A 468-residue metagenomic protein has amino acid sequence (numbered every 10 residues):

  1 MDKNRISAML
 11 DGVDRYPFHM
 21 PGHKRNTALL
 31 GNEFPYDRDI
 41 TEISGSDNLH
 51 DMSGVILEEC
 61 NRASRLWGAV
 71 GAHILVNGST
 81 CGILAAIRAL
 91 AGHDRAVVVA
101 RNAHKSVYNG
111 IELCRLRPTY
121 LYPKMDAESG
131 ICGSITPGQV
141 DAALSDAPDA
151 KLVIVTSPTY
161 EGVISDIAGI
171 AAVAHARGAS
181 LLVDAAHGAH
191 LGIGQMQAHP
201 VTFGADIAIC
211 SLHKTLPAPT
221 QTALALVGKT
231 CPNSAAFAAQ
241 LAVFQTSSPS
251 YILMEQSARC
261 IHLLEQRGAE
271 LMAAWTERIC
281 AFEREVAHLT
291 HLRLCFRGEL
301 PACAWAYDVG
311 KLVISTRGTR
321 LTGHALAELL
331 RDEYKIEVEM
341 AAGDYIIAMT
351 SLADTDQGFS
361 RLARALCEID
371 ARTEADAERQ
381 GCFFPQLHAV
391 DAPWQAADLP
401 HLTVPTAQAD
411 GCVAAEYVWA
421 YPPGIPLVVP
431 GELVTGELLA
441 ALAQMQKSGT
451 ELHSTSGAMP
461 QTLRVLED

Functional and structural regions predicted by a protein language model:
M1-G54: N-terminal "arm"/small-domain region of PLP-dependent enzymes with the aminotransferase-like
R5-A8, L29-L30, L66-A69, S79-G298: Conserved PLP-enzyme active-site core in the AAT-like
P35-S79: Conserved N-terminal alpha-helix of the aminotransferase class I/II PLP-enzyme fold
S46, H73-L75, V153-T156, V313 (+1 more regions): Short glycine-rich or small-residue beta-strand-to-loop segments that form or flank ligand, phosphate, metal/Fe-S
H50-L57, T80, S134-G138, E161-I164 (+15 more regions): Electropositive phosphate-/nucleotide-binding environments in soluble metabolic enzymes
I74, Y120-Y122, C210, M340 (+1 more regions): Structural signal for conserved beta-strand scaffold positions within catalytic alpha/beta enzyme cores
R284-S454: Conserved C-terminal alpha-helix-loop-beta "cap" of PLP-dependent enzymes that closes/shapes the active-site mouth
E451-D468: Charge-dense polyanion-binding interfaces
